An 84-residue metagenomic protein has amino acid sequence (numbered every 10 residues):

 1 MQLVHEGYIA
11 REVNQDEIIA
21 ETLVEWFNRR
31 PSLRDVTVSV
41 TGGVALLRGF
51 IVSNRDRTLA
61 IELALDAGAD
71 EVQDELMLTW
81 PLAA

Functional and structural regions predicted by a protein language model:
M1-A84: N-terminal targeting leaders
